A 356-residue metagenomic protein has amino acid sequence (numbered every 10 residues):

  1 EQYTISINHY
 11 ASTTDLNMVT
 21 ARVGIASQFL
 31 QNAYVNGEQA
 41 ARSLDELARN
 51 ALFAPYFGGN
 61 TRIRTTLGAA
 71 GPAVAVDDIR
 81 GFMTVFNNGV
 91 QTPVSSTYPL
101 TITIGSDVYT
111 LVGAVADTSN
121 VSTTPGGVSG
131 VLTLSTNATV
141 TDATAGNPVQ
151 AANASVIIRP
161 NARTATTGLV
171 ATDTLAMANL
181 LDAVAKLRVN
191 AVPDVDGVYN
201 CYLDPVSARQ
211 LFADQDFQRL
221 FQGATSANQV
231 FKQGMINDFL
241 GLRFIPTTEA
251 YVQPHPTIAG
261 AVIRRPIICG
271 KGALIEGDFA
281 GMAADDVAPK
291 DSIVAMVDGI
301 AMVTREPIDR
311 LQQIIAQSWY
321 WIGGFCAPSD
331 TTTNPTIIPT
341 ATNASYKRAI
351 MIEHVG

Functional and structural regions predicted by a protein language model:
Q2-G58, Q150-I157, D173, R188-R209 (+1 more regions): Long, contiguous amphipathic alpha-helices that act as assembly "spine/axial" helices in icosahedral shell and virion
T4, R64, T101, A191 (+2 more regions): Generic marker of residues within folded, mature protein domains
I5, L52, G59-I63, Y98-I104 (+3 more regions): Generic hydrophobic, helix-prone segments enriched in Leu/Val/Ile
I5, T14, V74, Y109 (+1 more regions): Generic detection of short hydrophobic beta-strand segments and adjacent strand-loop junctions
S27, E46-A176: Autoprocessing Asn-cyclization modules and mimics
A75, V121-K186, V206-G356: Sequence/fold signature of self-assembling virion shell proteins
N87-S96, K186-V192, A227: Alpha-helix termini
T97-T101, D196, F212: Bergerat-fold GHKL/Histidine-kinase-like ATPase
